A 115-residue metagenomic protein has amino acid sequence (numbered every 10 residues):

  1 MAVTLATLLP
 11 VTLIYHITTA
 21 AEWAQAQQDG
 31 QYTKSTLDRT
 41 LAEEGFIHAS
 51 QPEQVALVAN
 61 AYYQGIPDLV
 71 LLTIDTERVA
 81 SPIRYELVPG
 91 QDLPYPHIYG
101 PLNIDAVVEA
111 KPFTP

Functional and structural regions predicted by a protein language model:
A2-P115: Conserved, structured core segments of small domains
